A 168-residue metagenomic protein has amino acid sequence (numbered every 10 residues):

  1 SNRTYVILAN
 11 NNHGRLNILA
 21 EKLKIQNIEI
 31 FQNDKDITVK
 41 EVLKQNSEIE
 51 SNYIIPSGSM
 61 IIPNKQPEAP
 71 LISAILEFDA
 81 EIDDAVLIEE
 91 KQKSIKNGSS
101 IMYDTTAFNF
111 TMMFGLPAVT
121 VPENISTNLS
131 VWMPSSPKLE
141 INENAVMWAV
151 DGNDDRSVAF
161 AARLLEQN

Functional and structural regions predicted by a protein language model:
S1-N168: Intrinsic-disorder/low-complexity accessory segments
